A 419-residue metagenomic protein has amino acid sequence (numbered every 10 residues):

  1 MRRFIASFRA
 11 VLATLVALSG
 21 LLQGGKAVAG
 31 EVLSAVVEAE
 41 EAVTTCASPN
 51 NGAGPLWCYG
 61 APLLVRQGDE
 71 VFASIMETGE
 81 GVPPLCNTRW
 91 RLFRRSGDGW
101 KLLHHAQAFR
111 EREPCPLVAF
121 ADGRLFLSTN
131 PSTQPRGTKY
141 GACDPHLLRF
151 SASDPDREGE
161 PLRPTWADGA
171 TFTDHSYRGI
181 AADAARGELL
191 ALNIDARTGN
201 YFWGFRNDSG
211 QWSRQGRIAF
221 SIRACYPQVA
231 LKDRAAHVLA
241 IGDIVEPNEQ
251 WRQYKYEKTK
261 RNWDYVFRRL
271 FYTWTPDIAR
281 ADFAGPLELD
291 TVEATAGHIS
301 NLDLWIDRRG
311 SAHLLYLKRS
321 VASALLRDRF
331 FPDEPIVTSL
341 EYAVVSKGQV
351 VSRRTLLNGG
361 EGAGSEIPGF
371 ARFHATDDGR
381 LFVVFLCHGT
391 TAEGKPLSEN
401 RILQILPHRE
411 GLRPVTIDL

Functional and structural regions predicted by a protein language model:
M1-S7: N-terminal secretory signal peptides that target proteins for export/translocation
R9-Q23: Bacterial N-terminal signal peptides
G24-G30: Boundary at the C-terminal end of the N-terminal hydrophobic targeting segment
G30-L419: Extracellular, repeat-based ectodomains that mediate carbohydrate processing or recognition
